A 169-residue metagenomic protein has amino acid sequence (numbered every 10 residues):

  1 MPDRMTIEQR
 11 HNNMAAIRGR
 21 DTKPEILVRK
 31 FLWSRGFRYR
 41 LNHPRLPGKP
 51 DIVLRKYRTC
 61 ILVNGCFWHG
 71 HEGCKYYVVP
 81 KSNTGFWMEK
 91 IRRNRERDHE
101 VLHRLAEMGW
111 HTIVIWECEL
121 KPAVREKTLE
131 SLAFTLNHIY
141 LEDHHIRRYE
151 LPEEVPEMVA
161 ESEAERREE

Functional and structural regions predicted by a protein language model:
M1-V114, C118-E169: Nucleic-acid endo/exonuclease domains
